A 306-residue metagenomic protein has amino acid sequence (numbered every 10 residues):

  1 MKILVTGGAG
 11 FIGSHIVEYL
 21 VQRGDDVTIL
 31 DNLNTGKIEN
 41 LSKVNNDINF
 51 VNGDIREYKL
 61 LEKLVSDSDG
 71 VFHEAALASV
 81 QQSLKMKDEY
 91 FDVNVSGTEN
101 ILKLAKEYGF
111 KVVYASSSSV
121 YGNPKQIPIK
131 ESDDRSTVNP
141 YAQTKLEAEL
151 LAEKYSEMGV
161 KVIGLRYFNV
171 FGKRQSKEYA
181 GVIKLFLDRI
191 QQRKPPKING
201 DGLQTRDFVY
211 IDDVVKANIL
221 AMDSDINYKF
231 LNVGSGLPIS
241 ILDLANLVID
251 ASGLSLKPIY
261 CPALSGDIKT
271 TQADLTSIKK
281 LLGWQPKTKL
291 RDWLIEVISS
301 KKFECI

Functional and structural regions predicted by a protein language model:
M1-V170, W284, I306: N-terminal Rossmann-like NAD(P)+-binding domain of SDR-like oxidoreductases, especially those catalyzing
T35-K37, G181, I241, P262-S277: Active-site loop of classical SDR/Rossmann-like NAD(P)-dependent oxidoreductases, centered on the catalytic Tyr-X3-Lys
L60, N100-L104, F208, D213-K216 (+1 more regions): Conserved mid-core alpha-helix of short-chain dehydrogenase/reductase
L146, K161, V170-L185, K194-P195 (+6 more regions): Glycine/proline-rich active-site loop of Rossmann-fold NAD(P)-dependent oxidoreductases
E147, L151, Y155, F186 (+2 more regions): Hydrophobic alpha-helix immediately C-terminal to the catalytic Tyr-X-X-X-Lys motif of short-chain
V214, N218, V233, L244 (+2 more regions): Non-catalytic, hydrophobic alpha-helical segments
S240-S252, W293: PAPS/PAP-binding and catalytic site of the sulfotransferase fold
L290-I306: Amphipathic terminal alpha-helices
